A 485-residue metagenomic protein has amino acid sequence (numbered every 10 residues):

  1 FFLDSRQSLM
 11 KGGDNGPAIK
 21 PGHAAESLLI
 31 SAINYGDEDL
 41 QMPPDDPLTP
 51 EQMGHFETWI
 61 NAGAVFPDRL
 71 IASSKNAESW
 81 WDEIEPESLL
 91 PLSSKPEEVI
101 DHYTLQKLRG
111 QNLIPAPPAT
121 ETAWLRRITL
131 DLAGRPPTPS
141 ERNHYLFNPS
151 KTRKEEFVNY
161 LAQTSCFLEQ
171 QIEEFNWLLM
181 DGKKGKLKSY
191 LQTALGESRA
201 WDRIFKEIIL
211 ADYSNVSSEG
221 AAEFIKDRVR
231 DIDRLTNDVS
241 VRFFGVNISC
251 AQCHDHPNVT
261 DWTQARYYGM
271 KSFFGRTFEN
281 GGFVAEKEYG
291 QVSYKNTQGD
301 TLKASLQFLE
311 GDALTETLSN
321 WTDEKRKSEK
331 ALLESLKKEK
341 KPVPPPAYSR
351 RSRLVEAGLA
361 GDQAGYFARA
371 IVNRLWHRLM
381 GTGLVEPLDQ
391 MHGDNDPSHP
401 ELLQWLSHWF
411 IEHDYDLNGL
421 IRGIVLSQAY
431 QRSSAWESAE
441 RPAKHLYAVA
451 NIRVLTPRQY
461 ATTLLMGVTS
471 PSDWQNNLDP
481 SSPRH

Functional and structural regions predicted by a protein language model:
F1-Y213, V246, H256, G282-V385 (+1 more regions): Aromatic- and Gly/Pro-enriched helix-to-coil junctions and flexible linker segments
E57, K183-D300, N395-H485: His/Asp/Glu-rich metal/cofactor-coordinating catalytic motifs and the adjacent surface-exposed loops that frame enzyme
